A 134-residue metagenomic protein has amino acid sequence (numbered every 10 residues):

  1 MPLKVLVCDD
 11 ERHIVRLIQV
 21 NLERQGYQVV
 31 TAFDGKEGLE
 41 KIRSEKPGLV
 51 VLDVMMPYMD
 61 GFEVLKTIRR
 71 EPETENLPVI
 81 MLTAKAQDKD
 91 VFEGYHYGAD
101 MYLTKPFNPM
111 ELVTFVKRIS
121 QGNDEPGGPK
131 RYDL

Functional and structural regions predicted by a protein language model:
R16-R24: Charged docking surfaces used in two-component/phosphorelay signaling
G26-F33, K41: Short hydrophobic/Thr-rich beta-strand motif most characteristic of the beta2 strand and flanking loop of CheY-like
E45-V51: Active-site beta3 strand of CheY-like receiver
M56: Receiver (REC) domain active-site loop signature in two-component systems and cognate sites in sensor histidine kinases
F107-K117: C-terminal output helix
